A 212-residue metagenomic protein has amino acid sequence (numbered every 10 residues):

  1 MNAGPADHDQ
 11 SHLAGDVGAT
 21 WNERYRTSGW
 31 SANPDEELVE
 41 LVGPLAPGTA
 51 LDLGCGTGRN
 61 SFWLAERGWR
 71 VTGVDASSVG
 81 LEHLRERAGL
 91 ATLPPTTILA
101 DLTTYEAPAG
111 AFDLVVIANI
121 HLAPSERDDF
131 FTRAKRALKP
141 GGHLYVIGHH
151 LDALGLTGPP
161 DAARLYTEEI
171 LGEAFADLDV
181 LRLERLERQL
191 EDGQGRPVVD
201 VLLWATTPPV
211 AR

Functional and structural regions predicted by a protein language model:
M1-L45: Conserved class I S-adenosyl-L-methionine
G48-G56: Conserved class I S-adenosyl-L-methionine
R70-D75: Conserved SAM-binding motif I beta-strand of class I
S77-V79: Conserved SAM/SAH-binding beta-strand->alpha-helix loop
L90-L102: Conserved SAM-binding strand-loop segment of SAM-dependent methyltransferases
D113-R127: A short SAM/SAH-binding and catalytic strip from SAM-dependent methyltransferases
D128-P140: A short glycine-rich, Lys/Arg-flanked "PGG" loop and its adjoining helix->strand segment in the class I
G141-H149: Conserved beta-strand signature within the Rossmann-like core of class I S-adenosyl-L-methionine
